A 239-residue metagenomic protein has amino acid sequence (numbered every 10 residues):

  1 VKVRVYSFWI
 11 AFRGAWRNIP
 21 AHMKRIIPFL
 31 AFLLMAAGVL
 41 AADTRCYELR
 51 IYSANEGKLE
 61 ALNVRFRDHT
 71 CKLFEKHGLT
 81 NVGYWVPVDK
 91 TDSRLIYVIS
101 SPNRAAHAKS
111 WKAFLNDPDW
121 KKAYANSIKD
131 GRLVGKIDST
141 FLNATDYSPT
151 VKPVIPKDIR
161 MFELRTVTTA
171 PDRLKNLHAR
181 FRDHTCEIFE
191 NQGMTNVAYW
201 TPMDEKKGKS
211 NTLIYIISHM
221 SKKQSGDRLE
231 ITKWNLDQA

Functional and structural regions predicted by a protein language model:
V1-S7: Short, low-complexity, charge-dense intrinsically disordered segments
K2, R17-I19: Short, positively charged and aromatic/hydrophobic N-terminal segments
F12, A21, P28-F29: Serine/threonine-rich, low-complexity intrinsically disordered segments
K24-R25, K121: Short secondary-structure capping/junction motifs at helix and strand boundaries
I26-A36: Sec-dependent N-terminal signal peptides
L40-Q238: Short S/T/G/P-rich N-terminal loop/turn motif that feeds into the first structured element of a domain
